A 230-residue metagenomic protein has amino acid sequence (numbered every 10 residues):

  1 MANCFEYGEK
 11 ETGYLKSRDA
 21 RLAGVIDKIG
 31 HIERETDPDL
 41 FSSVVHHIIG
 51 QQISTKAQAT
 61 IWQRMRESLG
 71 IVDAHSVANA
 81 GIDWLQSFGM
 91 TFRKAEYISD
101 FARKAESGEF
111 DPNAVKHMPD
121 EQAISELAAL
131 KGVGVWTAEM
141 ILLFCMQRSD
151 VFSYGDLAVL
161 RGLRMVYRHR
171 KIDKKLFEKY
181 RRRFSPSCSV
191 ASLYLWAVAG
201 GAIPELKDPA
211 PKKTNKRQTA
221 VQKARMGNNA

Functional and structural regions predicted by a protein language model:
K10, K16-G70: A positional/architectural concept
R21-V25, I53-S54, Q58-K131, R183-S185: Alpha-helical ds-nucleic-acid-binding substructure associated with the helix-hairpin-helix region of base-excision DNA
R34-S42, G89-F92, E178-S189: Structural motif
S43-I48, A80-W84, Q122-E126, M140 (+2 more regions): A general alpha-helix detector
V44-I49, I98-A102, I141-L142, A191-L195: Short alpha-helical scaffolding segments that buttress acidic/His motifs in well-ordered protein cores
Q52-T60, E106-F110, M146-V151, V198-K207: Short helix-capping/linker segments at secondary-structure and domain boundaries
P119-R164: Catalytic DNA-binding helix-loop module of base-excision-repair DNA glycosylases/AP lyases
V166-A230: A basic, often C-terminal nucleic-acid-binding module that engages the phosphate backbone, implemented in DNA
